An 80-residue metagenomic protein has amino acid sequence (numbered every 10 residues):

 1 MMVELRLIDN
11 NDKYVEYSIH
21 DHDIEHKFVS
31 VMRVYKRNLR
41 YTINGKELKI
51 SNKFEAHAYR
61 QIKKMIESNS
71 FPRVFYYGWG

Functional and structural regions predicted by a protein language model:
M1-L7, Q61-K64: Short, charged low-complexity linear motifs
V3-R37: N-terminal acidic leader/helix
K27-G80: Acidic, low-complexity intrinsically disordered segments
